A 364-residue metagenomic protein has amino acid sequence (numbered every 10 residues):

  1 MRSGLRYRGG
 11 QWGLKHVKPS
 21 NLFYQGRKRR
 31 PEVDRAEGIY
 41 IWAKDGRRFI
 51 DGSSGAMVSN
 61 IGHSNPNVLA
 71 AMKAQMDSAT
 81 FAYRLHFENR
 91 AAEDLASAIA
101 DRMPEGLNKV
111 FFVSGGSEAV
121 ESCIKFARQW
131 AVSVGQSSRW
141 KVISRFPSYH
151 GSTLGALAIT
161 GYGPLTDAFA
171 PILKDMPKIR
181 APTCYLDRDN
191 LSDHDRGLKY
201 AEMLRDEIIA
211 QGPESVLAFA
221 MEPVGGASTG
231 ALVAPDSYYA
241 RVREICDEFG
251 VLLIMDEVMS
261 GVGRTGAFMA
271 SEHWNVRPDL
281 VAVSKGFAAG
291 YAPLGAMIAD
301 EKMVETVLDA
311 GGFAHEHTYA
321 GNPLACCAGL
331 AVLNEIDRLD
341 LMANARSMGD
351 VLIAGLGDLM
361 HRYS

Functional and structural regions predicted by a protein language model:
G10-S364: Conserved N-terminal phosphate-binding loop of PLP-dependent enzymes in the Aspartate aminotransferase
